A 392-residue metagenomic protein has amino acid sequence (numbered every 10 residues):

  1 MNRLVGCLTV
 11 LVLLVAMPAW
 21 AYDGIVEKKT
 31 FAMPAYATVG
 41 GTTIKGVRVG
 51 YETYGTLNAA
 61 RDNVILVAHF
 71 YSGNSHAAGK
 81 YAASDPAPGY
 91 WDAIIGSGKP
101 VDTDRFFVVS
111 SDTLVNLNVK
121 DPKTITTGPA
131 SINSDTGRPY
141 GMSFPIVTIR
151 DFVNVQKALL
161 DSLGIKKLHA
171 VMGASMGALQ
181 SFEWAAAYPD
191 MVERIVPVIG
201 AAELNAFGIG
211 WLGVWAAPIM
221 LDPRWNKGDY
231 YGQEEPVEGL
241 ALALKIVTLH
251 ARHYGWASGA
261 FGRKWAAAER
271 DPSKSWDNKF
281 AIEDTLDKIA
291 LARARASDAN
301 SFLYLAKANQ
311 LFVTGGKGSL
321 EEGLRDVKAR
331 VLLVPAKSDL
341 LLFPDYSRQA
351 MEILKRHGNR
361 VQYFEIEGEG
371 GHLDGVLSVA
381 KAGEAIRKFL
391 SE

Functional and structural regions predicted by a protein language model:
C7-A16: Bacterial N-terminal signal peptides
E52-I132: N-terminal cap/lid subdomain of alpha/beta-hydrolase-fold enzymes
G137-P139, S143, R150-H169: Conserved acidic catalytic loop of the alpha/beta-hydrolase fold
K167-F207: Conserved hydrolase catalytic core segment
P197-A292: Alpha/beta-hydrolase-fold enzymes
V327, L333-P335: Short beta-strand/loop motif that positions the catalytic acidic residue of the alpha/beta-hydrolase fold
L340-Y346: Conserved alpha/beta-hydrolase "acid-adjacent" motif
H357-E392: Catalytic active-site module of serine/aspartate enzymes centered on a nucleophile-bearing elbow/loop
